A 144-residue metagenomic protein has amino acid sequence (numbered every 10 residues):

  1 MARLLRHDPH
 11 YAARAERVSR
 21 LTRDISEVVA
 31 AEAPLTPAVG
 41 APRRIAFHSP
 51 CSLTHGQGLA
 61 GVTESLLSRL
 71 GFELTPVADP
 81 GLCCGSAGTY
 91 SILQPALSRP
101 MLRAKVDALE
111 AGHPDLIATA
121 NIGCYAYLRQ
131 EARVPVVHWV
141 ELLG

Functional and structural regions predicted by a protein language model:
M1-G144: Iron-sulfur cluster-binding electron-transfer modules in prokaryotic oxidoreductases
